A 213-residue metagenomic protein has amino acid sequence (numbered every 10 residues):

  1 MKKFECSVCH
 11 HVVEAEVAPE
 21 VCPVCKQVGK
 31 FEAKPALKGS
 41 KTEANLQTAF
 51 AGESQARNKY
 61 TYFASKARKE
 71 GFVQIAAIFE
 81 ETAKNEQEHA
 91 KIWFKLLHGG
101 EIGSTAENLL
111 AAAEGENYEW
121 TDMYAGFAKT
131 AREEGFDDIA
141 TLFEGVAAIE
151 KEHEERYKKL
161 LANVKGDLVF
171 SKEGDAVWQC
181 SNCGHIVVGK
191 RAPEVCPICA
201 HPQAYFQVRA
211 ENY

Functional and structural regions predicted by a protein language model:
K2-Y213: Non-heme di-metal
